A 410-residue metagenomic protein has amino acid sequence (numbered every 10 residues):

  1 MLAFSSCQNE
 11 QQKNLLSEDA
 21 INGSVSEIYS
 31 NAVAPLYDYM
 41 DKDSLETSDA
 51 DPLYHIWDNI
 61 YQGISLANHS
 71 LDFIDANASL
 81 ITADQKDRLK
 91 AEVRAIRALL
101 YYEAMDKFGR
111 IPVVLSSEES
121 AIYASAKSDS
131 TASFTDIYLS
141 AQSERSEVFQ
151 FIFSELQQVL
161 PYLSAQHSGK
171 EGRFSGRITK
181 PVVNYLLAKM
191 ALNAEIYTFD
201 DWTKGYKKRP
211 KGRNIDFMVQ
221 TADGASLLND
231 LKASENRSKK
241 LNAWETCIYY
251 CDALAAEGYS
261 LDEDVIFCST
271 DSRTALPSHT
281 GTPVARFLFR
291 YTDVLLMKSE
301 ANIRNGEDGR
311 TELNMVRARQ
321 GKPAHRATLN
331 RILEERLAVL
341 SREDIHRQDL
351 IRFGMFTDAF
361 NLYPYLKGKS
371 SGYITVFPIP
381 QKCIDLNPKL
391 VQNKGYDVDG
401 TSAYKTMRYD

Functional and structural regions predicted by a protein language model:
M1-S5, V183, Y249-Y250: Sec-dependent bacterial lipoprotein signal peptides
C7-M40, Y54, H69, G395 (+1 more regions): Acidic, glycine-rich segments characteristic of secretory precursors and extracytoplasmic regions
C7-N9, T47-A50, I60-G63, A124-K127 (+10 more regions): Long, intrinsically disordered, low-complexity segments
Y39-F108, T135-Q150, S154-G172, A275-R286 (+2 more regions): Conserved, well-structured interaction surfaces
M105-K107, P112, H167, M190-W202 (+1 more regions): Short coil/turn linking the two alpha-helices of tandem helical-hairpin repeats
R110-Q142, Y197-E245: Short coil/linker segments at helix-helix boundaries
